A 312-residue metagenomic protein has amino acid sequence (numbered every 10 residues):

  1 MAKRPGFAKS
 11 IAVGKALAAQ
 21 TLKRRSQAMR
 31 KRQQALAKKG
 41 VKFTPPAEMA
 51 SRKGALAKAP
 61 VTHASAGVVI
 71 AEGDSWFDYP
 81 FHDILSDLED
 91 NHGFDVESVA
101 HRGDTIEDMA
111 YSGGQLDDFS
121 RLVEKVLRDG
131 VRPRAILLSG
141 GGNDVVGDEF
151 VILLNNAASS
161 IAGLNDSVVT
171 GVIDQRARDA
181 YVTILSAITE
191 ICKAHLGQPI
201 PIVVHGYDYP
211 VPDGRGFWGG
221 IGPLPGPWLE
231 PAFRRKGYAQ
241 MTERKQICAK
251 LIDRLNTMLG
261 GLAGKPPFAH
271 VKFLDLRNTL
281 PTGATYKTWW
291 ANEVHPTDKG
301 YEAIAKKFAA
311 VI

Functional and structural regions predicted by a protein language model:
Q20-A110: Serine-esterase "nucleophile elbow" of acetyl-processing enzymes
V68, E72, W76-V172: Conserved SGNH/GDSL esterase-like catalytic core that processes O-acyl groups on lipids and polysaccharides
I70-E72, A135-S139, P201-Y207, F273-L276: Extended hydrophobic secondary-structure segments that form protein cores and membrane-embedded regions
H101, A269-Y286: Acidic carboxylate-rich catalytic motifs and surrounding loops in phosphoryl-/glycosyl-chemistry enzymes
A158-V182, M241-C248: Surface-exposed cleft-lining segments at the edges of enzyme active sites
A177-W228: Hydrophobic, aromatic-enriched interface-forming segments
D213-K272: Substrate-gating cap/lid alpha-helix
T288-I312: Histidine-centered active-site loop/cap adjacent to the catalytic His in serine esterases/O-acetyl transfer systems
